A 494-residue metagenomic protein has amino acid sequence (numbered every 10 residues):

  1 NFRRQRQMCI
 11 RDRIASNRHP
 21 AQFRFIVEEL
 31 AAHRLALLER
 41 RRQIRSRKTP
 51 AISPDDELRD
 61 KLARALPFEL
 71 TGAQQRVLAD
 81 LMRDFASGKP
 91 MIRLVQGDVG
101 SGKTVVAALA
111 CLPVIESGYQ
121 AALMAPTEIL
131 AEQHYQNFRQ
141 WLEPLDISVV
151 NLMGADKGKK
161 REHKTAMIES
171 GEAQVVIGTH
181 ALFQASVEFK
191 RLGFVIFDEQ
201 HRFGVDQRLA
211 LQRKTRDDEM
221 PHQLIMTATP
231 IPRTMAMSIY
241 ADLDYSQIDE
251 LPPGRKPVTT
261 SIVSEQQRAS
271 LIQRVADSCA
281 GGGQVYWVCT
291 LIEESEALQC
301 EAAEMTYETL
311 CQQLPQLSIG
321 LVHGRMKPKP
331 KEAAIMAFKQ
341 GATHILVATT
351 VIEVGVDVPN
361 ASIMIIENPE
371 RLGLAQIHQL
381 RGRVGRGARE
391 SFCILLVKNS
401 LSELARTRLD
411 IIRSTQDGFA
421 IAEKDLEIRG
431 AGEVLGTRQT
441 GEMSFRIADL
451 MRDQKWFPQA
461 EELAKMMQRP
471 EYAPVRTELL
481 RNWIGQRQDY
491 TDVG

Functional and structural regions predicted by a protein language model:
N1-R6, I10: Single conserved hydrophobic/aromatic residue that forms the stacking wall/gate of nucleotide- or nucleobase-binding
I14-I26, A65-F68, A125, I129 (+5 more regions): Generic amphipathic alpha-helical segments used as scaffolds and interaction surfaces in large, multi-domain proteins
A15-T49, F68: Extended, charged alpha-helical coiled-coil/arm scaffolds that mediate oligomerization and mechanical coupling in large
H33, L37, K61, A65 (+6 more regions): Generic, well-ordered alpha-helical scaffold segments in large soluble proteins
Q43-E57, G282-L310, R438-T440, F445 (+3 more regions): Long, well-ordered amphipathic alpha-helical subdomains in the mid-to-C-terminal portions of large enzyme subunits
S46-K48, R76, S87-D410, P470-E471: Inter-lobe coupling/hinge segments of SF2-like helicase ATPases
P50-V95: Conserved pre-motif I regulatory segment
M336-L346, V351-P359, M364-E367, G382 (+3 more regions): Accessory helical-bundle/CTD segments and flexible terminal tails appended to RecA-like ATPase motors
